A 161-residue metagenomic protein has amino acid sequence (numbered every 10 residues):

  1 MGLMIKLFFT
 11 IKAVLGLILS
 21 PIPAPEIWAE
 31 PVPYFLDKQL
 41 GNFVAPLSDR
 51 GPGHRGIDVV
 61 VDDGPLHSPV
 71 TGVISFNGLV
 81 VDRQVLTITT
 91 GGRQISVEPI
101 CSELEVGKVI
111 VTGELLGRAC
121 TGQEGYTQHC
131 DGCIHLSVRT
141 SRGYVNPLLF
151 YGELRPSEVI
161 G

Functional and structural regions predicted by a protein language model:
G2-V85, G91, V111-T112, V145-L149 (+1 more regions): Surface-exposed, glycine-biased beta-strand/turn segments
H54, E98-P99, C133-H135: Histidine-centered active-site/metal-ligand motif
H67, T90-L115: Short histidine-centered loop motifs in beta-beta connectors
N77, T89-G91, E98-C101, A119-C120 (+1 more regions): Active-site-proximal beta-strand/loop segments in catalytic clefts of secreted hydrolases
V85-I88, I110-Q128, I134-H135: Short hydrophobic beta/alpha edge segments that flank linear recognition/processing sites
D131, R142-G143: J-domain (Hsp40/DnaJ) module recognition
H135-S141: Short, exposed beta-strand-loop hairpins at the edges of beta-sheets in extracellular/periplasmic proteins
